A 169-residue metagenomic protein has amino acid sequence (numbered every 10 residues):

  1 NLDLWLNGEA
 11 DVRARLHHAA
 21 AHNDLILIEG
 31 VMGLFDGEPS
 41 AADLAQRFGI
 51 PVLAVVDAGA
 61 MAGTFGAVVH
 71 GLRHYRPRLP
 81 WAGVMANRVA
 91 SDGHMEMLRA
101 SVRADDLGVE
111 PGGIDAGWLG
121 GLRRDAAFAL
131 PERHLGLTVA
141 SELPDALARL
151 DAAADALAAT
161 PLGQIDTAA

Functional and structural regions predicted by a protein language model:
N1-F48, V56-P80, D92-E96, A104: ATP-dependent carboxylate-amine ligase catalytic core
L53-V56, M85: Short glycine-rich or small-residue beta-strand-to-loop segments that form or flank ligand, phosphate, metal/Fe-S
A62-A169: Internal gly/pro-rich beta-alpha loop/helix module that stabilizes soluble enzyme cofactors or their anionic handles
